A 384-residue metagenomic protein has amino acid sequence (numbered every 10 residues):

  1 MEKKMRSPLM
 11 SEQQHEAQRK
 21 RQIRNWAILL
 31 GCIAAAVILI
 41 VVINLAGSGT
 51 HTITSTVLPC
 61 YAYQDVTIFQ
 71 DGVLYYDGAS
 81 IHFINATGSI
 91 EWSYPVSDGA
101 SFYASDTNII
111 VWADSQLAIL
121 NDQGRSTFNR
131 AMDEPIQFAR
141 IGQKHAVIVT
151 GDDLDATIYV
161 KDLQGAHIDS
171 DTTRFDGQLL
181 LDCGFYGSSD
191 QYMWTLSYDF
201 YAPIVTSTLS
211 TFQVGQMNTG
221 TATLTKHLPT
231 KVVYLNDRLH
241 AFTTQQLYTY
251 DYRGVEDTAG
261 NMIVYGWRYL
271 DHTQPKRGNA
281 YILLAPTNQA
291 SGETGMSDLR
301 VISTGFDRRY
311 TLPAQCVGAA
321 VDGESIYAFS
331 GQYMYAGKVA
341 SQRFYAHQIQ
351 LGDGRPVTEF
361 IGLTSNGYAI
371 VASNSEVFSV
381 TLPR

Functional and structural regions predicted by a protein language model:
M1-R24: N-terminal Lys/Arg-rich, disordered targeting/topogenic segments
R24-N44: Hydrophobic membrane-insertion alpha-helices, especially the h-region of bacterial N-terminal signal peptides
A35-A36, T287-Q289, S325, G367: Carboxylate-rich, polar loop motifs that coordinate divalent cations or form catalytic acidic clusters
L39-P59, G78-P95, Q116-A131, T157-F175 (+5 more regions): Surface-exposed loop/turn elements that mediate protein-protein interactions on large endomembrane-trafficking
P59-F69, V96-T107, M132-H145, D176-G187 (+4 more regions): Repeated scaffold domains used in trafficking and secretory/extracellular systems, primarily beta-propellers
Y75, V111, I148-V149, M193-L196 (+4 more regions): Residue position within the beta-strands of beta-propeller blades
Y103-S207: Non-cytosolic head/periplasmic domains of membrane-anchored proteins
L180, G184, Q213-G215, D271-I282 (+2 more regions): Charged, gly/pro-rich, cysteine-poor intrinsically disordered low-complexity regions
